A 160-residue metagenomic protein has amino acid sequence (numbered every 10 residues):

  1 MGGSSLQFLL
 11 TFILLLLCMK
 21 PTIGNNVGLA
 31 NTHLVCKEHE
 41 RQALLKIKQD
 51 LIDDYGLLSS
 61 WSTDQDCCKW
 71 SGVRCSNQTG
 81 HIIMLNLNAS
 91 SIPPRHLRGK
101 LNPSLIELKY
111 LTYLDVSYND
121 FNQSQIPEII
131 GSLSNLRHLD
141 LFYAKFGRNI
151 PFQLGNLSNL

Functional and structural regions predicted by a protein language model:
M1-L160: Plant-biased, solvent-exposed loop and capping regions within N-terminal extracellular ligand-binding ectodomains
